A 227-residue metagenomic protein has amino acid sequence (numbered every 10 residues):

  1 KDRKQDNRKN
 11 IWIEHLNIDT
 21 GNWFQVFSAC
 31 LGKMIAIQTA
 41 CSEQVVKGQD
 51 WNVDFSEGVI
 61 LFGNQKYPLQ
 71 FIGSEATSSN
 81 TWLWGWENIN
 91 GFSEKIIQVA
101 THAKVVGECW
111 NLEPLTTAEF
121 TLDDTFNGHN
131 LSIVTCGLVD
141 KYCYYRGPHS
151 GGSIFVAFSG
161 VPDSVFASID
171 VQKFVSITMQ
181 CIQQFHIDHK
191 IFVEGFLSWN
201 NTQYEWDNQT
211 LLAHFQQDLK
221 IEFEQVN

Functional and structural regions predicted by a protein language model:
K1-T101: N-terminal leader/presequence regions that precede the main folded/catalytic core
G48-S56, P148-S150, E205-Q209, V226: Short, ordered beta-strand-loop transition motifs
S56-G58, N80, E108, F120 (+2 more regions): Beta-strand-connecting loop/turn residues
L61-Y67, A76, L138, G147-S150 (+2 more regions): Short, flexible beta-strand-to-coil junctions
S74-A76, P162, E224-N227: A short, sequence-level motif marking secondary-structure junctions
W82-W84, G152-A157, H214, V226-N227: Short, well-ordered strand-loop elements centered on a beta-strand within folded domains, enriched for acidic residues
I89-I187: Surface-exposed beta-loop interaction hotspot
I169-N227: Alpha-helical oligomerization segments
